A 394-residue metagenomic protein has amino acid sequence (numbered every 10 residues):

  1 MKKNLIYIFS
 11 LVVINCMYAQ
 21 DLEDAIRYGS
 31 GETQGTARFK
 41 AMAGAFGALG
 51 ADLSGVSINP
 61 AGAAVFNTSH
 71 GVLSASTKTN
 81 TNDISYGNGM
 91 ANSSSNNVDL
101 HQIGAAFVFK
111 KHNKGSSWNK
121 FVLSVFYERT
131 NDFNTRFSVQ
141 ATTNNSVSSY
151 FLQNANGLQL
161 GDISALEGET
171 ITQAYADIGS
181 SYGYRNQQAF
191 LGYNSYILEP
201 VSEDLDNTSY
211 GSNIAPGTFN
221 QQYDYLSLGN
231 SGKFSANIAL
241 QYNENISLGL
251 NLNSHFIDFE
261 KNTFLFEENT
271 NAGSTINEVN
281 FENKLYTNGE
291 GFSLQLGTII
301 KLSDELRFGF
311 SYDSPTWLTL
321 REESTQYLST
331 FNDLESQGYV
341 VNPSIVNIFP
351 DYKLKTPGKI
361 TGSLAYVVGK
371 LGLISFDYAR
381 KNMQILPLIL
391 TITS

Functional and structural regions predicted by a protein language model:
M1-E23: Bacterial Sec-dependent N-terminal signal peptides
F9, F66, D258-E260: Active-site-proximal flexible loops/turns
Q20-Q34, F39, V108-S394: Outer-membrane beta-barrel porins/channels
A37, L49-I58, A64-F137, T142 (+1 more regions): Outer-membrane beta-barrel translocator/receptor signature
